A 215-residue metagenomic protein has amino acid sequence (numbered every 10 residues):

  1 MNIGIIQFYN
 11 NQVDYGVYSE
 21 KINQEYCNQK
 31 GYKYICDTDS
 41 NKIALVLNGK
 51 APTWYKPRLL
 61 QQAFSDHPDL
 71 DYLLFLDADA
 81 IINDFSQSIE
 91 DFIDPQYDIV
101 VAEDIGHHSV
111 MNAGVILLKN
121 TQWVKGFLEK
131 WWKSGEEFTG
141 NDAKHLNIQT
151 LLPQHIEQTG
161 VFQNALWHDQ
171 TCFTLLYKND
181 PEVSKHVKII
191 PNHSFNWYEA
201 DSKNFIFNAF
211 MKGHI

Functional and structural regions predicted by a protein language model:
M1-L70, Q122, P181-E182, M211: N-terminal anchoring/stem segment of glycosyltransferases
I6, N28, G49-A51, N83 (+8 more regions): ER/Golgi luminal nucleotide-sugar-dependent glycosyltransferases, focusing on the catalytic module
Y18, Q87-S88, E129-K130: Short coil/turn segments at secondary-structure boundaries
E20-Q24, L60-Q61, I89-D91, Q170-K178: Short amphipathic alpha-helical segments and helix-helix/interface helices
I35-D37, L74-F75, V101, K185-P191: A structural signal for short, well-ordered beta-strand segments and their strand-loop junctions that often border
D39-A44, A80-I81, F195: Short active-site-proximal "capping" loops at secondary-structure junctions
P52-K125: GT-A fold catalytic core of metal-dependent nucleotide-sugar glycosyltransferases, centered on the diacidic
R58, V124-I215: Catalytic core and acceptor-binding pocket of nucleotide-sugar-dependent glycosyltransferases
